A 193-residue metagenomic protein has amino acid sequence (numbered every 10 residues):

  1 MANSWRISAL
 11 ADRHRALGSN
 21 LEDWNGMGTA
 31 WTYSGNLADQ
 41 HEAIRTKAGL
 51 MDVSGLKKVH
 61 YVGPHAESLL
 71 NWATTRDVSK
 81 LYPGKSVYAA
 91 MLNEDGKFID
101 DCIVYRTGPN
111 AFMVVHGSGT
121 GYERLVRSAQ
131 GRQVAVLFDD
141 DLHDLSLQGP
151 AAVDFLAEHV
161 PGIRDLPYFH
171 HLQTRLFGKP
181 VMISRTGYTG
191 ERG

Functional and structural regions predicted by a protein language model:
M1-L92, K97: Acidic, proline/glycine-enriched N-terminal capping motif
D100-G193: Acidic, low-complexity central loop/insert segments
